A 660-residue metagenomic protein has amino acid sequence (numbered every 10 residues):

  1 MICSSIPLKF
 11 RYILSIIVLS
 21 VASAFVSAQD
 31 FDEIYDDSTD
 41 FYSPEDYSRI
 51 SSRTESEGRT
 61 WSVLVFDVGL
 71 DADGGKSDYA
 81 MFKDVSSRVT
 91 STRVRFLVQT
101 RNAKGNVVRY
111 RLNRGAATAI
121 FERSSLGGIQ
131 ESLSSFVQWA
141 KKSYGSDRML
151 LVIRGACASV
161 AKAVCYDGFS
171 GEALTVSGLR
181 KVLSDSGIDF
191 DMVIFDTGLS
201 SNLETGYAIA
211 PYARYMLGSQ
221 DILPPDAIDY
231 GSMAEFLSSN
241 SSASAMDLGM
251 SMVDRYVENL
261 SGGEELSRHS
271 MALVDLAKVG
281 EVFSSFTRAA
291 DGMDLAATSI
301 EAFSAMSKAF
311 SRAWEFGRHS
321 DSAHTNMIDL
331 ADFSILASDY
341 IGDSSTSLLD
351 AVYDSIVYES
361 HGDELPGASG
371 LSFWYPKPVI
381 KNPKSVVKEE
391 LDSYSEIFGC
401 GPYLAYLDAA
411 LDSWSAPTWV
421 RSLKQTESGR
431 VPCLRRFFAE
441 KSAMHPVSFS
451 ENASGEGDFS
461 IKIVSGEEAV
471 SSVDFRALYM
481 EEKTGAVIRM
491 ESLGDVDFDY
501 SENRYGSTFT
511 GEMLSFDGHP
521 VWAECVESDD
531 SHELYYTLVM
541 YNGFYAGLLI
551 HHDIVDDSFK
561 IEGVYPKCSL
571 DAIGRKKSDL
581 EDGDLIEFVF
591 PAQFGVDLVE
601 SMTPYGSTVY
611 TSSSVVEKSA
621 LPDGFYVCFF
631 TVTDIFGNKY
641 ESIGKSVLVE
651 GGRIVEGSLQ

Functional and structural regions predicted by a protein language model:
I2-L14: Bacterial N-terminal signal peptides that target proteins for export
I13-S23: Bacterial N-terminal signal peptides
Q29-G145: N-terminal extension/subdomain marker
D30-R59, Q138, K142, S159-V160 (+1 more regions): Terminal, contiguous helix-loop blocks that mediate binding/assembly
S62-D67, R95-T100, M149-I153, D191-F195 (+2 more regions): Structural recognition of the beta-strand scaffold that forms the well-ordered cores of secreted hydrolase catalytic
G69, T100-K104, G155-C157, T197-L199 (+1 more regions): Short beta-alpha junction loops
D147-A161: Short acidic, glycine-rich surface-loop motifs adjacent to enzyme active sites
